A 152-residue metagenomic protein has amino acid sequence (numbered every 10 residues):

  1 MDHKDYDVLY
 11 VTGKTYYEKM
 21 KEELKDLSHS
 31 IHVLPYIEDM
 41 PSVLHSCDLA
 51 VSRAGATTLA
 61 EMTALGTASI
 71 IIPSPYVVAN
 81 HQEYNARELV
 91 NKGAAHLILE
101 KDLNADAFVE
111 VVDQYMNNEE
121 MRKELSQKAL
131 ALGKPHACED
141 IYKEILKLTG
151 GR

Functional and structural regions predicted by a protein language model:
M1-L49, E83-A86, N91, I98-A107: Donor-nucleotide binding loops and adjacent catalytic segments primarily of GT-B fold Leloir glycosyltransferases
G13, G55, P73: Short glycine-/small-residue-rich Rossmann-like dinucleotide-binding loops
P41, L59-T67, R87: Short alpha-helical segment that forms part of, or immediately flanks, the ligand-binding pocket in carbohydrate-active
H45-C47, T63-P73, K92: Conserved donor-binding/catalytic loop of nucleotide-activated donor transferases
S52, A68-A79: Short hydrophobic beta-strand element within catalytic cores of glycosyltransferases and related nucleotide-activated
M121-P135: A short, well-ordered alpha-helix in the C-terminal region of glycosyltransferases
P135-R152: C-terminal alpha-helical cap of glycosyltransferases
